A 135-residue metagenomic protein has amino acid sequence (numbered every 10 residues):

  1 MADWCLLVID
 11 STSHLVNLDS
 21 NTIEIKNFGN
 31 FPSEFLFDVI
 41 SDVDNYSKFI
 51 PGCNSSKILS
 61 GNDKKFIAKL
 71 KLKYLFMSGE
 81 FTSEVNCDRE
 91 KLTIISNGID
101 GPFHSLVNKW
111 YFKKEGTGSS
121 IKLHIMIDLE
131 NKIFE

Functional and structural regions predicted by a protein language model:
A2-K64: Hydrophobic ligand-binding cavity/cleft-lining segments
W4-C5, G98-E135: Beta-strand/loop substructures that line and gate deep hydrophobic ligand-binding cavities in soluble
L6, L18, S47, N54-F103 (+1 more regions): Glycine-rich portal/gate segments that line the openings of hydrophobic small-molecule binding cavities
E24, I40-S41, D63-K69, L106-E115: Short, mixed-charge, low-aromatic patches
N27, S56-K57, F81-C87, V107-K114 (+1 more regions): Hydrophobic/aromatic beta-strand elements that line small-molecule binding cavities or substrate pockets in beta-rich
P32-S33, R89-K91, E115-T117: Short loop segments at secondary-structure junctions
